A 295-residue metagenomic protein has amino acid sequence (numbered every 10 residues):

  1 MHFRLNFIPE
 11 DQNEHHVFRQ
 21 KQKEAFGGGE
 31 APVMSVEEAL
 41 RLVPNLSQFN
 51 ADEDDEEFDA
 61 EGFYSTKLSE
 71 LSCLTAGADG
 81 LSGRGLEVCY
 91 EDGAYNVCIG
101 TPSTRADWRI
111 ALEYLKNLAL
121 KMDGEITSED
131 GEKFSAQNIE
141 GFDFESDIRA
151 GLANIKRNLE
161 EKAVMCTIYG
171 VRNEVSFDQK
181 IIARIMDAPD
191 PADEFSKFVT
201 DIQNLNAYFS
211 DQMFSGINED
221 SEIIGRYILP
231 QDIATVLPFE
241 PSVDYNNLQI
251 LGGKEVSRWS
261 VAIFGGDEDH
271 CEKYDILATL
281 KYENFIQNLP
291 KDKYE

Functional and structural regions predicted by a protein language model:
M1-E295: Acidic (Asp/Glu-rich) sequence patches and key acidic residues that form negatively charged surfaces used
